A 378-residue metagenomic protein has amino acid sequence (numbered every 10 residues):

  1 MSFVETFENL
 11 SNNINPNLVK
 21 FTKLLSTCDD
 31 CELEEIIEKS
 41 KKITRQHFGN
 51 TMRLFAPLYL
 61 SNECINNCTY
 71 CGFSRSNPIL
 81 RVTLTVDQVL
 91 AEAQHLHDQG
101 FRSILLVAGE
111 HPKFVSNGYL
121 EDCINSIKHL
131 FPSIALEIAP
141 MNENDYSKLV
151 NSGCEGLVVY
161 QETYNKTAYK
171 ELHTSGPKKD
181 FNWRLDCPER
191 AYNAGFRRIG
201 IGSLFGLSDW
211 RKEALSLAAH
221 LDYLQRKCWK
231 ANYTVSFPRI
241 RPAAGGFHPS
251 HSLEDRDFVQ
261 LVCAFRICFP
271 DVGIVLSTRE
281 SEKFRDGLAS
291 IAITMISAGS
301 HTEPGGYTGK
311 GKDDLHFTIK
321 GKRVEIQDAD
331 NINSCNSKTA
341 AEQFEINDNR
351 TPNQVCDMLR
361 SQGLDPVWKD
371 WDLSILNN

Functional and structural regions predicted by a protein language model:
M1-D29, Q225-N378: Auxiliary Fe-S-binding modules of radical SAM enzymes
N15-M52: An N-cap/entry alpha-helix motif that binds or orients negatively charged groups
S40, C68, L106, V159 (+4 more regions): Conserved, mostly hydrophobic/aromatic
G49-Q88: Canonical Radical SAM [4Fe-4S] cluster-binding loop centered on the CxxxCxxC motif and its immediate flanking residues
A56, A93, L120-I124, Y146 (+5 more regions): Generic structural signal for well-ordered alpha-helices, preferentially at hydrophobic/aromatic core positions
N62, E110-V115, F205-W210, A243-A244 (+1 more regions): Short, small-residue-enriched loops and turns at beta-alpha junctions that line or gate enzyme active sites
R75-L90, L96-A191, R197-L207, W229-S236: Core AdoMet radical
N142-N151, S208-D222, S281-I291: Catalytic cores of alpha/beta
